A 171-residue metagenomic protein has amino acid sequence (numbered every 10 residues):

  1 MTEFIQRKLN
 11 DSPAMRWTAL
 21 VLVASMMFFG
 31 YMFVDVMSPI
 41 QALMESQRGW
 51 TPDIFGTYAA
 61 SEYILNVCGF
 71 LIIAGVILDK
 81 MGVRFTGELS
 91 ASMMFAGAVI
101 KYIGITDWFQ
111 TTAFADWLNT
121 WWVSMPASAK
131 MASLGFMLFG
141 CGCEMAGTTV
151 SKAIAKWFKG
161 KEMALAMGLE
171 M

Functional and structural regions predicted by a protein language model:
T18-P52: Extracytoplasmic
M27, A59, Y63, A91 (+2 more regions): Small-residue-rich transmembrane alpha-helices and their cytosolic helix-loop interfaces in multi-pass secondary
G49-T57, G168: Small-residue hotspots at the loop-to-helix junctions and early N-terminal turns of transmembrane alpha-helices
D53, D79-K80, K156-K159: Membrane-helix boundary and inter-helical linker elements of multi-pass secondary transporters
A60-V76: Central cavity-lining transmembrane alpha-helices of secondary-active solute carriers, predominantly the Major
S92-M125: C-terminal ends and interior cores of transmembrane alpha-helices in multi-pass membrane transporters/permeases
A129, G135-M171: Cytoplasmic helix-loop-helix junction between adjacent transmembrane helices in 12-TM secondary transporters
